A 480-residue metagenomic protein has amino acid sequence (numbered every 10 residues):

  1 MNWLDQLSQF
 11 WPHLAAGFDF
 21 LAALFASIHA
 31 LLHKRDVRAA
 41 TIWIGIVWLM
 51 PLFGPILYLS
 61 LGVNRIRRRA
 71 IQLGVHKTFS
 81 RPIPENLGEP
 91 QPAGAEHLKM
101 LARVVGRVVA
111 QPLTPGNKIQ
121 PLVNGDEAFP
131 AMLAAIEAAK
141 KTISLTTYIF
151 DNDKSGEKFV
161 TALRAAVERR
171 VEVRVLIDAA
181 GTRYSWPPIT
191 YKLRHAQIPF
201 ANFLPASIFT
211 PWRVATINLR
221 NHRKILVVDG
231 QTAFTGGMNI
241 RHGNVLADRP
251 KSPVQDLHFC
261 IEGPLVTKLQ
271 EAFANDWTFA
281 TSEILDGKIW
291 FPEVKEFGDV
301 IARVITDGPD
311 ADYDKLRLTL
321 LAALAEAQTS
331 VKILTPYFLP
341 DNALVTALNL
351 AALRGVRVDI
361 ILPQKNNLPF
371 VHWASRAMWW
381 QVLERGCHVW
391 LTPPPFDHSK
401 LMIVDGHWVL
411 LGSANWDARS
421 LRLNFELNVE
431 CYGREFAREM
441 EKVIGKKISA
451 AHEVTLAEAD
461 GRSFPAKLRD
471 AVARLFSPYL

Functional and structural regions predicted by a protein language model:
M1-L318, A322, E326, N366 (+6 more regions): N-terminal localization/anchoring segments of enzymes in phospholipid and broader phosphate metabolism
Y191, A347-A351, A377: Short, solvent-exposed amphipathic alpha-helical segments in soluble enzyme and RNA/protein-processing domains
A327, Y337-D359, P363-Q364, L368: Helical hairpin unit composed of two closely spaced alpha helices linked by a short loop
H372-W373: Active-site-proximal loop->helix
V389-P393: Active-site donor-binding acidic/aromatic loop of nucleotide-activated sugar and phosphosugar transferases involved
K400: Catalytic-core elements of nucleic-acid end-processing and repair enzymes
